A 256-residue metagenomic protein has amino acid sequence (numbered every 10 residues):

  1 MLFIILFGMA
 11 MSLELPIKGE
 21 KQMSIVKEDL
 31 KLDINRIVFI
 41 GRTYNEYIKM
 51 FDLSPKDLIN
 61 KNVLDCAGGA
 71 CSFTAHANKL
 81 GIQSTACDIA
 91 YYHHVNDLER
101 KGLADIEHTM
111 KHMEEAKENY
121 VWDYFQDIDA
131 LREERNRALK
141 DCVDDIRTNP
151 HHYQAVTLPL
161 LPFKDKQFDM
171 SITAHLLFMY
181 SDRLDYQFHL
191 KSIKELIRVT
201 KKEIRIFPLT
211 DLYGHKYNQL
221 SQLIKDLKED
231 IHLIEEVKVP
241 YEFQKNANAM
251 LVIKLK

Functional and structural regions predicted by a protein language model:
S24-L58, V95: Class I SAM-dependent methyltransferase Rossmann-like catalytic core, especially the SAM/SAH-binding loop
N60-G69: Conserved class I S-adenosyl-L-methionine
K79-H151: Class I S-adenosyl-L-methionine-dependent methyltransferase module
P159-S171: A short acidic, Gly/Pro-enriched loop at the edge of an enzyme's catalytic core that lines a small-molecule cofactor
M170-L184: A short SAM/SAH-binding and catalytic strip from SAM-dependent methyltransferases
F188-K202: A short glycine-rich, Lys/Arg-flanked "PGG" loop and its adjoining helix->strand segment in the class I
K201-L209: Conserved beta-strand signature within the Rossmann-like core of class I S-adenosyl-L-methionine
Y213-K256: Class I S-adenosyl-L-methionine
